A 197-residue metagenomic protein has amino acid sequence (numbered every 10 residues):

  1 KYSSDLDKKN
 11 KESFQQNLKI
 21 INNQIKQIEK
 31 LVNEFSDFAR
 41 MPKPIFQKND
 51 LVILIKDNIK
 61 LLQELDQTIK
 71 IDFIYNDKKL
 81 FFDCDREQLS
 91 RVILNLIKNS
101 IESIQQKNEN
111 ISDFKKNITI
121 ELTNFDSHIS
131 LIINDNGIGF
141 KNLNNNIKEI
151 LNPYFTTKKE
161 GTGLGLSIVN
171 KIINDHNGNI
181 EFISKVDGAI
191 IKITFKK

Functional and structural regions predicted by a protein language model:
K1-K26: Histidine phosphotransfer helical core of two-component systems
M41-P44, F81-C84, T157: Conserved micro-motifs of the catalytic ATP-binding
I45-I59: A conserved beta-strand-to-alpha-helix junction within the catalytic ATP-binding
T68-L80: Conserved catalytic submotifs in the C-terminal HATPase_c
I101-D126: ATP-lid-like helix-loop hinge signature
F140-P153: Short conserved segment of the HATPase_c
I173-N174: Detector for a conserved hydrophobic position within an alpha-helical segment of the HATPase_c
